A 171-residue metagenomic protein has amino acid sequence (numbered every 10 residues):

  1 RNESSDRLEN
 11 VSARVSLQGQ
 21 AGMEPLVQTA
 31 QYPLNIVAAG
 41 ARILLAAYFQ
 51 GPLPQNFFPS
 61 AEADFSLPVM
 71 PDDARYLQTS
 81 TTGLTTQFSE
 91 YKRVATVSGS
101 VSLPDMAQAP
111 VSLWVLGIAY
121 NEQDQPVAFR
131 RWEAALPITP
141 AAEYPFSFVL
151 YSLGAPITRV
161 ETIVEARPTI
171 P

Functional and structural regions predicted by a protein language model:
R1, Q18-A47, P126-V149: A cross-kingdom feature marking solvent-exposed beta-strand/loop segments within repeated, beta-rich binding/scaffold
R1-R7, S100-A107: Asparagine-centered strand-capping/turn motif at beta-strand->loop junctions
D6-R14, L26-T29, A109-V115, A128-R130: Short, hydrophobic/aromatic beta-strand segments
R7, Y91-R93, A109, I138-P140: A generic structural micro-feature
V11, I43, A95-V97, L113 (+1 more regions): Hydrophobic core residues within well-ordered beta-strands of beta-rich domains
V15-G19, V115-N121: Conserved aromatic beta-strand anchor motif in extracellular beta-sandwich/beta-rich domains
L34-I36, A41-V94, P126-W132, Y151-P171: Terminal connector regions
G40, G99-V101, G117: Buried hydrophobic packing residues in well-ordered domains
